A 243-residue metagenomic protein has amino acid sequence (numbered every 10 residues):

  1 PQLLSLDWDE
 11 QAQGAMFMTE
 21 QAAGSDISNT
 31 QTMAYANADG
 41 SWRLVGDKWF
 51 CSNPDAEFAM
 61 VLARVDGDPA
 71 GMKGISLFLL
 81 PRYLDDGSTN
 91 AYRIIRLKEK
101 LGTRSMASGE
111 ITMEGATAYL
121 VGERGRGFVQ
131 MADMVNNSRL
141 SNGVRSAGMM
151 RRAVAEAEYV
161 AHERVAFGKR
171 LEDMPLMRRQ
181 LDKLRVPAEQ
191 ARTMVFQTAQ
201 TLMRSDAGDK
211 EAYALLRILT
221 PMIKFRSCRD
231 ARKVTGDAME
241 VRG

Functional and structural regions predicted by a protein language model:
D9-T19: A short, Trp-centered hydrophobic/proline-enriched beta-strand micro-motif
A22-S25, F50-S52, P69, K100-M106: Short Gly/Pro-enriched turn/cap motifs at secondary-structure boundaries
S25-T30, P54-E57, G71-K73, S88-I94 (+2 more regions): Short acidic, glycine/serine/threonine-rich loops at helix termini
A34-Y35: A structural signal for short hydrophobic beta-strand segments in well-ordered beta-sheet cores
S41, V45-T89: A short core secondary-structure module
D86-A91, I95, K100, A107-S138 (+1 more regions): A glycine-rich, basic-preceded beta-loop-alpha segment at the flavin cofactor/substrate interface of flavin-utilizing
R139-S205: Extended amphipathic alpha-helical segments enriched in small hydrophobics
R217-G243: Alpha-helix capping/hinge segments and adjacent helical runs
